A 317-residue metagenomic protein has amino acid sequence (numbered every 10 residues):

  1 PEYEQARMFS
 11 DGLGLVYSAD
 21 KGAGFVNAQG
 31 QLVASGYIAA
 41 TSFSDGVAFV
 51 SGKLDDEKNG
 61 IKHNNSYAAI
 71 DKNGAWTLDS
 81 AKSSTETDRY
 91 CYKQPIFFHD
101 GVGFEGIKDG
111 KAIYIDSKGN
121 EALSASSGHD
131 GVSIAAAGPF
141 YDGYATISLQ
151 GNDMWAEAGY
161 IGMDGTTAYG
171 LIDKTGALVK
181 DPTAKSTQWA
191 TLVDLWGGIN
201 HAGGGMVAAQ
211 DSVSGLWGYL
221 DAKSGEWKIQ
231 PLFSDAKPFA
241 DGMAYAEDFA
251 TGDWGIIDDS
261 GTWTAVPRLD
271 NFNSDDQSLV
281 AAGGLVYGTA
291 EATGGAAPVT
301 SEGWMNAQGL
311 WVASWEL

Functional and structural regions predicted by a protein language model:
P1-L317: Residue-level detector of conserved, function-critical positions
